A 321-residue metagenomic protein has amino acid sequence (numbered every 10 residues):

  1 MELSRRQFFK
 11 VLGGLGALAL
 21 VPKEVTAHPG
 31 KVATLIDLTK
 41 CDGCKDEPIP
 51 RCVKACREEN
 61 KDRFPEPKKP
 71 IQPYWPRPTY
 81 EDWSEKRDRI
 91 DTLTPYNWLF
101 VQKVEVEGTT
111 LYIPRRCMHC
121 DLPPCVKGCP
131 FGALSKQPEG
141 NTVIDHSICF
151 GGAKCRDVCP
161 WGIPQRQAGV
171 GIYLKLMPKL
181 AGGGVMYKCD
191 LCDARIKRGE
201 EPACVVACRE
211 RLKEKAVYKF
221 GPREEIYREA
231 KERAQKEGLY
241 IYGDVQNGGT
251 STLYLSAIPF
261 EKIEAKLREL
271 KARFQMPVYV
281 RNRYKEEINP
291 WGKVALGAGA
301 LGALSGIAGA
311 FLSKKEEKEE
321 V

Functional and structural regions predicted by a protein language model:
M1-V321: Non-ligating segments of multi-cofactor redox enzymes
